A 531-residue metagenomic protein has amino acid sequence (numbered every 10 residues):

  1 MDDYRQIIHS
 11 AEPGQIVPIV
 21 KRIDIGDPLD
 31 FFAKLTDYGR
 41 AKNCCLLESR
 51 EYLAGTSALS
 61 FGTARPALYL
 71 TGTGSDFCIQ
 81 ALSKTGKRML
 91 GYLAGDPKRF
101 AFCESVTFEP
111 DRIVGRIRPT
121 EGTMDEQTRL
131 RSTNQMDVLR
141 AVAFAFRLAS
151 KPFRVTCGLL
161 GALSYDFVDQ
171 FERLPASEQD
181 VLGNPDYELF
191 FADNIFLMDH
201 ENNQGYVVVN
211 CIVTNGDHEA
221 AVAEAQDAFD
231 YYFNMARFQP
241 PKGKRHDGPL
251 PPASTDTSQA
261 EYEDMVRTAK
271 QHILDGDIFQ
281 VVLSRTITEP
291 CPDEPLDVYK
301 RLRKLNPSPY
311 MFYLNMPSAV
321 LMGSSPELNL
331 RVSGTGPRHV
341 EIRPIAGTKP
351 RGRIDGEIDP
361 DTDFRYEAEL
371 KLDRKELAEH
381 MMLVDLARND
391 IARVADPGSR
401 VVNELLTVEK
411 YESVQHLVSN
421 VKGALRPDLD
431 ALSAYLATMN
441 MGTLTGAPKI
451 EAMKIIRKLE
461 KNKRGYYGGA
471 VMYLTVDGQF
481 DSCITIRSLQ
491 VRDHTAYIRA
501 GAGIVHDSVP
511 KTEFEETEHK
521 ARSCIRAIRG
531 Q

Functional and structural regions predicted by a protein language model:
M1-Q531: Extended alpha-helical targeting/anchoring segments, especially N-terminal organellar/secretory targeting helices
